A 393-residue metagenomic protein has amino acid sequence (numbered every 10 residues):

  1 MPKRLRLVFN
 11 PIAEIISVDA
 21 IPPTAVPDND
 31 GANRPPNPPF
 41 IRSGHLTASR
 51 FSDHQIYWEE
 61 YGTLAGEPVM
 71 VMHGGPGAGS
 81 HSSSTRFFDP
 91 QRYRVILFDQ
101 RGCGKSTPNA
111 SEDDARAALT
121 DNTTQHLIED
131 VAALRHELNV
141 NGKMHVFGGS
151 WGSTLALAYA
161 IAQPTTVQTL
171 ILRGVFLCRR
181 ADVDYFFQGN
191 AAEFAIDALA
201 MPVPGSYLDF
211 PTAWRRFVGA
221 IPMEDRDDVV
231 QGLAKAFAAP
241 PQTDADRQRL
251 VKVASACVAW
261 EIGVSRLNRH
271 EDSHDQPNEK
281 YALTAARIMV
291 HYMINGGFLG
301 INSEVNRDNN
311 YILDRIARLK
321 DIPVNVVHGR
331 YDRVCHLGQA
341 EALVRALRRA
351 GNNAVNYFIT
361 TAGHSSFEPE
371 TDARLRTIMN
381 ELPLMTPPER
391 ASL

Functional and structural regions predicted by a protein language model:
R50-N109: Conserved HGGG/HGGXW glycine-rich cap/lid loop of the alpha/beta-hydrolase fold
Q125-M144: Conserved acidic catalytic loop of the alpha/beta-hydrolase fold
K143-A181: Conserved hydrolase catalytic core segment
T165-V229: A catalytic-pocket lid/entrance helix-loop region that shapes and gates access to the active site across common
L319, V326-H328: Short beta-strand/loop motif that positions the catalytic acidic residue of the alpha/beta-hydrolase fold
R333-Q339: Conserved alpha/beta-hydrolase "acid-adjacent" motif
L347-S365: Catalytic histidine neighborhood in serine/cysteine hydrolases with alpha/beta-hydrolase-type architecture
A362-R374: Catalytic histidine-centered segment of alpha/beta-hydrolase-like enzymes
